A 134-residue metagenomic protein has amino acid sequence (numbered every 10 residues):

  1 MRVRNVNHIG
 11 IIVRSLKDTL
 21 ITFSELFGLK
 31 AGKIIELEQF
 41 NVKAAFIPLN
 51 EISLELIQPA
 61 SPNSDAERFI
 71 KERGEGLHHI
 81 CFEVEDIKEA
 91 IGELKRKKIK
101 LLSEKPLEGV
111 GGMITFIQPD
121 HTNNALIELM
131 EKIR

Functional and structural regions predicted by a protein language model:
M1-L20, E75-V84, I133: N-terminal beta-strand motif that seeds the catalytic metal site of vicinal oxygen chelate
M1-R2, A45-F46, F82, I91-R134: Vicinal oxygen chelate
T19-S24, L94: Conserved active-site tyrosine of GNAT-family acetyltransferases
A31, L37-Q39, A44, E55-R68 (+2 more regions): Intrinsic, low-complexity N-terminal interaction/targeting segments
I70-R96: Short, solvent-exposed interaction modules
